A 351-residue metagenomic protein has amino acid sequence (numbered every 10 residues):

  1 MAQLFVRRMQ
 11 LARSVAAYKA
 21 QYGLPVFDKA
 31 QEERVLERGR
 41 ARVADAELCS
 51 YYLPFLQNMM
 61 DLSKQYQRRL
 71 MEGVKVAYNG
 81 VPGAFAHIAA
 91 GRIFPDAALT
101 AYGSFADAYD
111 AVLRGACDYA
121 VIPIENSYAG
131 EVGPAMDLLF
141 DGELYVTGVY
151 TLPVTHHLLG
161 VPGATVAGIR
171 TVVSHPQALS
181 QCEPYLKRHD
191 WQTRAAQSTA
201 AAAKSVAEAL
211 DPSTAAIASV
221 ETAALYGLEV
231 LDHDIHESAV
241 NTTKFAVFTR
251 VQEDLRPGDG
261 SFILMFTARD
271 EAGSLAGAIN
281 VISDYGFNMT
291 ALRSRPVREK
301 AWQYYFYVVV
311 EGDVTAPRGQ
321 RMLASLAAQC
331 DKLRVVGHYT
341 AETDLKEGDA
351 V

Functional and structural regions predicted by a protein language model:
M1-V351: Domain-level signature for soluble enzymes in the chorismate/prephenate branch of the shikimate pathway
